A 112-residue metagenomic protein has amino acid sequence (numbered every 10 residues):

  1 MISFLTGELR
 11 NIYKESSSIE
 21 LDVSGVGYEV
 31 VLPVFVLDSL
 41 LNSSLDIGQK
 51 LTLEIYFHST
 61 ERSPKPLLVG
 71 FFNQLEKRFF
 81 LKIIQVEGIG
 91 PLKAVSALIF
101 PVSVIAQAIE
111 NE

Functional and structural regions predicted by a protein language model:
I2-T6, I12-E112: Long, highly charged, low-complexity intrinsically disordered interaction regions that mediate electrostatic DNA/RNA
